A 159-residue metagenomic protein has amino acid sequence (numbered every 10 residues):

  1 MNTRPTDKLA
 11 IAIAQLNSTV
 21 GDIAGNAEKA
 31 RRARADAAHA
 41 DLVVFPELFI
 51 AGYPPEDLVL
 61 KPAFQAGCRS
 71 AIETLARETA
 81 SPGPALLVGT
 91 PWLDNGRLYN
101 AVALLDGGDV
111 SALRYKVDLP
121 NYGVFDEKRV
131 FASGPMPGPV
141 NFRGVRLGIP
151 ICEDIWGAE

Functional and structural regions predicted by a protein language model:
M1-E159: Enzyme catalytic cores with a strong preference for nitrogen-chemistry domains
